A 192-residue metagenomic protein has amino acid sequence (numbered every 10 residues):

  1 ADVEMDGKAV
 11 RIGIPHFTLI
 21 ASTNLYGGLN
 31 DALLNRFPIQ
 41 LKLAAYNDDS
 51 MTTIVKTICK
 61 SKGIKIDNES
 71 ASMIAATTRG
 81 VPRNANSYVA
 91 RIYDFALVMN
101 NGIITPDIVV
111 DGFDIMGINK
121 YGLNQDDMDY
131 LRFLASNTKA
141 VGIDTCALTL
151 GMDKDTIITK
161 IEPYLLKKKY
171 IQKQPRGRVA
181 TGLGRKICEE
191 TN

Functional and structural regions predicted by a protein language model:
A1, I20, F37, I74 (+3 more regions): Conserved RecA-like P-loop NTPase ATPase core
V3-S22, F37: AAA+/SF3 P-loop NTPase mechanochemical coupling elements
A9-R11, T77, K120-L123, T138 (+2 more regions): Replace "in large, NTP-powered and nucleic-acid-processing enzymes" with "in large, NTP-powered factors and other
I20, N30, D67, T105 (+2 more regions): Residue-level signal for threonine
G28-A76, S87: Conserved AAA+ ATPase core "coupling" helix
D67-N68, T78-Y93, G102-T105, L123-Q125: The conserved phosphate-sensing helix
D94-K139: Conserved alpha/beta core segments of nucleic-acid transaction machinery
A135-N192: Terminal-proximal interaction/regulatory segments of ATP-powered molecular machines
